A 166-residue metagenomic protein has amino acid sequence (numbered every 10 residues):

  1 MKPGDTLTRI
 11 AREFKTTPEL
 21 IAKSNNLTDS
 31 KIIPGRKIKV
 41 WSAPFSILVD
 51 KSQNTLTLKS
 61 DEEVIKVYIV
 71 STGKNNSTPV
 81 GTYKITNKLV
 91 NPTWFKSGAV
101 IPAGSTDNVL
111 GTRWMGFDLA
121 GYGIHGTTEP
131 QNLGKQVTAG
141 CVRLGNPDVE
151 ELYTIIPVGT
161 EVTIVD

Functional and structural regions predicted by a protein language model:
M1-F14: Primarily a LysM-type cell-wall glycan-binding module
L7-T8, P18, A22, Q53 (+4 more regions): Extracytoplasmic/secreted envelope proteins and their assembly/folding machinery, especially bacterial periplasmic
T17-D50, V165: Extracellular LysM carbohydrate-binding repeats and other cell-envelope/extracellular binding modules
A22, A99-D166: Exported/periplasmic cell-wall-interacting domains
S42-T128: Gly/Pro-biased beta-strand-loop elements
